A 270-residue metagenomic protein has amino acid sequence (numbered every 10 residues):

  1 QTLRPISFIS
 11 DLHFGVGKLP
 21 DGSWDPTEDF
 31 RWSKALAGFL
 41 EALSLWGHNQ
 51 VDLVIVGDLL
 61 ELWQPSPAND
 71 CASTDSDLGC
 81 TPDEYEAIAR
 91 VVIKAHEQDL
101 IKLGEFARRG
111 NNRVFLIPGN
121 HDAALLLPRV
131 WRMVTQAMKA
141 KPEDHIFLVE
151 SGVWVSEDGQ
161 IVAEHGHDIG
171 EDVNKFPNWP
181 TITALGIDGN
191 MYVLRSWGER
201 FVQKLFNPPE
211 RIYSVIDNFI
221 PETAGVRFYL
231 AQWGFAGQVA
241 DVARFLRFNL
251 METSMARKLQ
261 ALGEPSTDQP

Functional and structural regions predicted by a protein language model:
Q1-P270: Extended recognition/assembly regions associated with phosphoester-bond processing machinery
